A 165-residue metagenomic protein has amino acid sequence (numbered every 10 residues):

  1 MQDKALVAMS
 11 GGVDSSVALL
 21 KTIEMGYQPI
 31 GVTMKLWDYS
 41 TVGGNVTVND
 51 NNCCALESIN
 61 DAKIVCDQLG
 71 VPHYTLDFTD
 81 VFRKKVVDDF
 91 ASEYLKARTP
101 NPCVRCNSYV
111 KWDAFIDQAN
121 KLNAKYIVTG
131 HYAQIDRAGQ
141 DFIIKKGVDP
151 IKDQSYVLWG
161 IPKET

Functional and structural regions predicted by a protein language model:
M1-I161: ATP-dependent adenylation/nucleotidyltransferase module used to activate substrates
